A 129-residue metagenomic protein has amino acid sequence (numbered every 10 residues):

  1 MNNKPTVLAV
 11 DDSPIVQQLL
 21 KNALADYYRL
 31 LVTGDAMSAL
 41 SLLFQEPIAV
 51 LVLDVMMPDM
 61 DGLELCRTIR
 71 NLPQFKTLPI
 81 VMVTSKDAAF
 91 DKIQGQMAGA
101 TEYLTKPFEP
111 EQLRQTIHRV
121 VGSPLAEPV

Functional and structural regions predicted by a protein language model:
N3-P14, L20-K21, L51-V52: Conserved acidic segment of CheY-like receiver
P14-V32: Two-component/phosphorelay signaling modules centered on CheY-like receiver
V32-V50: Acidic, metal-coordinating helix/loop segments flanking the phosphotransfer/catalytic sites of two-component signaling
M57: Receiver (REC) domain active-site loop signature in two-component systems and cognate sites in sensor histidine kinases
F108-I117: C-terminal output helix
